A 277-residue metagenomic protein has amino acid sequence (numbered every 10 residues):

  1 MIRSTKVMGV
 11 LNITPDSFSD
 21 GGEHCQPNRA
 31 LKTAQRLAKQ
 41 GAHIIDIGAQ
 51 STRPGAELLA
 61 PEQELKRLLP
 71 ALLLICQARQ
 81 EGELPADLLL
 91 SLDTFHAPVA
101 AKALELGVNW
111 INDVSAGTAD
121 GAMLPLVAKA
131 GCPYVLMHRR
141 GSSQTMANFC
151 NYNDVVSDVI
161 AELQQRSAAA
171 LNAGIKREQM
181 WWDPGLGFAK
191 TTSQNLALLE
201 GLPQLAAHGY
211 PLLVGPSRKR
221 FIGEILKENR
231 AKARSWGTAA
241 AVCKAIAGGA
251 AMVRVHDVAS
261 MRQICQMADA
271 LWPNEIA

Functional and structural regions predicted by a protein language model:
I2, P15-R36, T52-L90, T94-P98 (+3 more regions): Active-site-adjacent loop and "lid" segments of alpha/beta metabolic enzymes
S4-G9, Q35-A49: N-terminal glycine-rich anion-binding loops that anchor highly charged ligand groups
N12: N-terminal substrate-binding region of glycoside hydrolase catalytic domains
D87-L88, K176-Q179: Short acidic capping loops at alpha-helix termini that bridge into adjacent secondary structure
A173: Conserved C-terminal portion of the radical SAM core fold that forms the substrate/S-adenosylmethionine-binding
L186: Acidic helix/loop microenvironments that form the catalytic cleft of cell-wall polysaccharide enzymes
